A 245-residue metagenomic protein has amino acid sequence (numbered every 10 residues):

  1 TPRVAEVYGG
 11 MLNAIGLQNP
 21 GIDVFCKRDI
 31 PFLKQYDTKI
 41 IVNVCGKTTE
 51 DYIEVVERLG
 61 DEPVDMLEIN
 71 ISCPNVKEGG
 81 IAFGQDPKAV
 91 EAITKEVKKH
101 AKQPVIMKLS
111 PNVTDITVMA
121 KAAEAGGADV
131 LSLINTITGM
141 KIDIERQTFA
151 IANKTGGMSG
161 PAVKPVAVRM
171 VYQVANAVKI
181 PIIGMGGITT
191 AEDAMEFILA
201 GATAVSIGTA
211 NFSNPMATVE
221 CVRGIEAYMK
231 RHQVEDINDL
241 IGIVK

Functional and structural regions predicted by a protein language model:
T1-T38: Glycine-rich, positively charged N-terminal anion/phosphate-binding segment
T1-Y8, I142-G156, I198, A210-E235: C-terminal helical cap(s) of enzyme catalytic domains, especially alpha/beta-barrels
D37, G60-P63, K98-A101, I225-M229 (+1 more regions): Structural signal for hydrophobic packing residues in well-ordered secondary-structure cores of soluble enzyme domains
K47-I183, T189-A202, I207: Alpha/beta enzyme core
I188-E192, N214, K245: Small/polar glycine-rich anion-binding or flexible loop at a beta-alpha turn
N238-K245: A short, charged, Gly/Pro-tolerant segment at domain boundaries
